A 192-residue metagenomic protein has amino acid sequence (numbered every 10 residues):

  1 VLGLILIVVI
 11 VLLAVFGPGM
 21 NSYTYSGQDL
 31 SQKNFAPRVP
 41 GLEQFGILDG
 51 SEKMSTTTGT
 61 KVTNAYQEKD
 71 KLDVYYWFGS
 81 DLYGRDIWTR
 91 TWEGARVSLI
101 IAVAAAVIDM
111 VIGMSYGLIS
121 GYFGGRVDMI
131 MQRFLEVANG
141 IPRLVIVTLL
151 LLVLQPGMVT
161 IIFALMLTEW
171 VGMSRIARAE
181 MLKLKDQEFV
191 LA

Functional and structural regions predicted by a protein language model:
V1-M110, M114, L118: Gly/Trp-centered helix-boundary motif
L2, S80-A192: Alpha-helical transmembrane segments of integral membrane proteins, especially multi-pass inner/plasma-membrane
